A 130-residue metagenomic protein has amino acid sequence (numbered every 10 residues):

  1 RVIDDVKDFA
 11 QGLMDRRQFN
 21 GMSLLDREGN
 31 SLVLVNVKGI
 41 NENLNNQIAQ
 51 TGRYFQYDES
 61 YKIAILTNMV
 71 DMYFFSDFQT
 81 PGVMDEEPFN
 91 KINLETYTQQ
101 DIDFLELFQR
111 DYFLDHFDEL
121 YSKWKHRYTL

Functional and structural regions predicted by a protein language model:
R1-I63, Y73-L130: A short, conserved, highly charged catalytic patch centered on acidic carboxylates
M69-D71: Short beta-alpha junction loops
